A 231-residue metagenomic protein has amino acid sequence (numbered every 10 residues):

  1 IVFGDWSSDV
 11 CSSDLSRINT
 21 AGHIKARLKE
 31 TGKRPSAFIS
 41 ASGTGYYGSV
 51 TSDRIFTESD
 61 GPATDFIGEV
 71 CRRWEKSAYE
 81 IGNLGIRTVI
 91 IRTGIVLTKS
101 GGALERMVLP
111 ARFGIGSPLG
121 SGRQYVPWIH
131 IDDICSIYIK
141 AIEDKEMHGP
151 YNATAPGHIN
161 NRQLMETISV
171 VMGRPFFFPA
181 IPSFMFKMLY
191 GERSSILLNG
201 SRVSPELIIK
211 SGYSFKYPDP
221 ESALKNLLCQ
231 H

Functional and structural regions predicted by a protein language model:
I1-C11: Single conserved hydrophobic/aromatic residue that forms the stacking wall/gate of nucleotide- or nucleobase-binding
L15, T51-I90: Catalytic helix-loop patch of NAD(P)-dependent Rossmann-fold dehydrogenases
A21-D65: Conserved Rossmann-fold NAD(P)-dependent oxidoreductase catalytic core, especially the SDR/UDP-sugar
P62-I67, G94-G101, S121-I131: Glycine-rich "substrate-gating" loop/helix at the edge of Rossmann-like oxidoreductase active sites
R72, L84-I86, L97-R106, A141-Y151: Glycine/proline-rich active-site loop of Rossmann-fold NAD(P)-dependent oxidoreductases
V108-G116, Q124-H158: Alpha-helical substrate-binding/gating segment
D144-E192, K225-H231: Mid/C-terminal beta-alpha module of Rossmann-like enzyme folds, strongest in SDR-family dehydrogenases/epimerases
S195-H231: C-terminal amphipathic/interface module of NAD(P)-dependent oxidoreductases and related NAD-binding regulators
